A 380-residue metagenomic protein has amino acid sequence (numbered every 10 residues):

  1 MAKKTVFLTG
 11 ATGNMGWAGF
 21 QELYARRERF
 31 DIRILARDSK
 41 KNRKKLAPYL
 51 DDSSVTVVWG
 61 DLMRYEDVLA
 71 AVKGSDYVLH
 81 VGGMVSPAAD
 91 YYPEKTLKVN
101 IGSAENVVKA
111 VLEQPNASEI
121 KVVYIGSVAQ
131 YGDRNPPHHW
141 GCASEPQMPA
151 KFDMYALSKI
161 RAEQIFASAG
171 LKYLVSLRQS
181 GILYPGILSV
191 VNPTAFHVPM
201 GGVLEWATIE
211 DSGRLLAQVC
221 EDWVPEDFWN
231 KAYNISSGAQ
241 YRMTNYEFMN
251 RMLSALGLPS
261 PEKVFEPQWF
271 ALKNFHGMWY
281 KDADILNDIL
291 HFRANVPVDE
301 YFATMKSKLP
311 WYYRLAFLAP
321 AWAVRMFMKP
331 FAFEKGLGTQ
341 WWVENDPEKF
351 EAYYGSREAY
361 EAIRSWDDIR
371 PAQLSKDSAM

Functional and structural regions predicted by a protein language model:
K4-R26: N-terminal Rossmann NAD(P)H-binding glycine-rich loop of SDR-like oxidoreductase domains
R27-K41: Conserved glycine-rich Rossmann-like NAD(P)H-binding loop of the short-chain dehydrogenase/reductase
D51-G102: NAD(P)H-binding glycine-rich loop region in Rossmannoid oxidoreductase-like domains and their noncatalytic homologs
M84, G102-M154, V175: Conserved Rossmann-fold NAD(P)-dependent oxidoreductase catalytic core, especially the SDR/UDP-sugar
L97-I101, W140-I160, G202-E210, R242: Short-chain dehydrogenase/reductase
I160-G186, D227: Conserved beta-loop-beta element that borders a ligand/cofactor-binding pocket
V198-W223, K231: Substrate-positioning beta->alpha
V219-I289, V298-A319, F327-M380: Mid/C-terminal beta-alpha module of Rossmann-like enzyme folds, strongest in SDR-family dehydrogenases/epimerases
